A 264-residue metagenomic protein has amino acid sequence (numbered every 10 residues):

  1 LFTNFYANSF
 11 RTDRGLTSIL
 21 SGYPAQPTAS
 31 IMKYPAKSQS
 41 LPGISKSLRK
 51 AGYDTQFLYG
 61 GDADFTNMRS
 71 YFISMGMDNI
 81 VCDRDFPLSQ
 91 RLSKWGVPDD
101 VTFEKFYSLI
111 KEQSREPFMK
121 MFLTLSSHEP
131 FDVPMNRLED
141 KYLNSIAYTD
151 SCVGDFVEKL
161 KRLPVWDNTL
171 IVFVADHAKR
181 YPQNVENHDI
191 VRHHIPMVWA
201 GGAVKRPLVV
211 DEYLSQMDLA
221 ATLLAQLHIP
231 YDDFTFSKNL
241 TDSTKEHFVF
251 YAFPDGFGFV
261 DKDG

Functional and structural regions predicted by a protein language model:
L1-G264: Solvent-exposed soluble domains appended to multi-pass membrane proteins
